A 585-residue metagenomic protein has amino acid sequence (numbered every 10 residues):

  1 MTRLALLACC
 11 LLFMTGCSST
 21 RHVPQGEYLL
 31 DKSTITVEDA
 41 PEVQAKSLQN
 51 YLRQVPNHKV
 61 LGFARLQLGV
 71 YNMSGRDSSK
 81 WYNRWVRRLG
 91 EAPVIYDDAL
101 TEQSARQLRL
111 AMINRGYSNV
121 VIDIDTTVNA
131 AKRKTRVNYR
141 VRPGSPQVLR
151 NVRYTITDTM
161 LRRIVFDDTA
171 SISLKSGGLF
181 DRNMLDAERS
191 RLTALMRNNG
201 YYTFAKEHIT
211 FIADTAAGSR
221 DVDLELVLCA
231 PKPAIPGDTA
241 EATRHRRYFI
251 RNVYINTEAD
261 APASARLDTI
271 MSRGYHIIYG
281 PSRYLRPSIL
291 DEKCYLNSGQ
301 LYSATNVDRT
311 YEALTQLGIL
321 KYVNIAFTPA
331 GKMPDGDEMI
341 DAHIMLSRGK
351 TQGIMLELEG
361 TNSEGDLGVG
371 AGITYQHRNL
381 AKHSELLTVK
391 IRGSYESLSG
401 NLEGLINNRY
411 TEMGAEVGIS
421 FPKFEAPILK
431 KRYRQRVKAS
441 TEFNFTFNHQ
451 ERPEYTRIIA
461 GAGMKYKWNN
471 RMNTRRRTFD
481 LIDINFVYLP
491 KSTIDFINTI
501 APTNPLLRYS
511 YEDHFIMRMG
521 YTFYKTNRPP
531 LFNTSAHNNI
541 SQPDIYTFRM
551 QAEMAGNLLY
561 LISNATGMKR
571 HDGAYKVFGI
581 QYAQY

Functional and structural regions predicted by a protein language model:
T2-L7: Sec-dependent signal peptide recognition, specifically the positively charged N-region followed immediately by
F13-G16: C-terminal motif of bacterial Sec signal peptides marking the signal peptidase cleavage site
S18-Q316, Y322-T328, M339, R432-Y433 (+1 more regions): Interaction-mediating elements
A111, V121-D123, R136-R142, T155 (+10 more regions): Soluble periplasmic/extracytoplasmic beta-strand elements of cell-envelope proteins
Y117-I122, Y202-K206, L367-A371, R518 (+1 more regions): Amphipathic hydrophobic-ligand
T126, P143-S145, A230-K232, P329 (+6 more regions): Short, flexible loop/turn elements at secondary-structure junctions
N198, G353, L402-Y585: Transmembrane beta-strand segments of outer-membrane beta-barrel domains in Gram-negative and organellar OMPs
D238-R434, S510-M517, K525-Q542: Outer-membrane beta-barrel initiation region
